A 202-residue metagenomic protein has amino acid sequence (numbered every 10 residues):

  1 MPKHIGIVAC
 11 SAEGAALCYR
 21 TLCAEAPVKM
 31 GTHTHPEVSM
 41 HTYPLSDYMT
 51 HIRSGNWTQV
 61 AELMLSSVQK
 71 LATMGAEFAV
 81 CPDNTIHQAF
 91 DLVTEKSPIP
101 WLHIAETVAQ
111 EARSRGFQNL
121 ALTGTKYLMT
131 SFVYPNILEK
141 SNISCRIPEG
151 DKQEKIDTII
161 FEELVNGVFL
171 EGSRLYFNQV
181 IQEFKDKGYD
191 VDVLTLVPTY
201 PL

Functional and structural regions predicted by a protein language model:
M1-L202: Non-catalytic structural scaffold of enzyme domains
